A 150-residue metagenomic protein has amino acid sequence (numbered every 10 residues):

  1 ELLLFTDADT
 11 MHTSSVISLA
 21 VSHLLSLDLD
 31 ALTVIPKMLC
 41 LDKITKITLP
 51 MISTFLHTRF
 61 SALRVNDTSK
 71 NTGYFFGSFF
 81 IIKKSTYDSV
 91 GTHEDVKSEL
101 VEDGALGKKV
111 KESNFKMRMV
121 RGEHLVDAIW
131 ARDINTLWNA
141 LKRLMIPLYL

Functional and structural regions predicted by a protein language model:
L3: Short aromatic/hydrophobic "clamp" motif used to bind/position activated sugar donors
A8-H23: Acidic donor-binding/catalytic loop of UDP-sugar-dependent glycosyltransferases, especially processive GT2
M11, I81, L100: Short aromatic/basic micro-patch
L24, A31-H57, S85-D88, H93-L150: Catalytic donor/gating beta->alpha subdomain of glycosyltransferases that bind UDP-sugars
V65-N71: Short, P/G- and charge-enriched loop/turn segments at secondary-structure junctions
T72-I82, G104: Short glycine- and hydrophobic/aromatic-rich loop-to-beta-strand nucleating segment in the catalytic cores
